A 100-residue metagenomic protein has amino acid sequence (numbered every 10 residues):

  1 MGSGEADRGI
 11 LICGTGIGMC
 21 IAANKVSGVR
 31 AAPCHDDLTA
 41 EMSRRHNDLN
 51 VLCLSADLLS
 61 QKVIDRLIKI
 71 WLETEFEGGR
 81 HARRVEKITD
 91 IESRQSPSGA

Functional and structural regions predicted by a protein language model:
M1, A23, S43-R44: Hydrophobic residues within well-ordered alpha-helices
M1-R8: Short alpha-helical segments enriched in small residues
E5, G14-G16, N47: Conserved functional loop/turn residues at catalytic and ligand-binding sites
L11-V29: Compact, glycine-rich, soluble single-domain proteins
I12-C13, C34, L54: Structural motif
V29-D36: Short hydrophobic/aromatic-enriched beta-strand-loop microsegments
D37-A100: C-terminal binding/interaction regions
